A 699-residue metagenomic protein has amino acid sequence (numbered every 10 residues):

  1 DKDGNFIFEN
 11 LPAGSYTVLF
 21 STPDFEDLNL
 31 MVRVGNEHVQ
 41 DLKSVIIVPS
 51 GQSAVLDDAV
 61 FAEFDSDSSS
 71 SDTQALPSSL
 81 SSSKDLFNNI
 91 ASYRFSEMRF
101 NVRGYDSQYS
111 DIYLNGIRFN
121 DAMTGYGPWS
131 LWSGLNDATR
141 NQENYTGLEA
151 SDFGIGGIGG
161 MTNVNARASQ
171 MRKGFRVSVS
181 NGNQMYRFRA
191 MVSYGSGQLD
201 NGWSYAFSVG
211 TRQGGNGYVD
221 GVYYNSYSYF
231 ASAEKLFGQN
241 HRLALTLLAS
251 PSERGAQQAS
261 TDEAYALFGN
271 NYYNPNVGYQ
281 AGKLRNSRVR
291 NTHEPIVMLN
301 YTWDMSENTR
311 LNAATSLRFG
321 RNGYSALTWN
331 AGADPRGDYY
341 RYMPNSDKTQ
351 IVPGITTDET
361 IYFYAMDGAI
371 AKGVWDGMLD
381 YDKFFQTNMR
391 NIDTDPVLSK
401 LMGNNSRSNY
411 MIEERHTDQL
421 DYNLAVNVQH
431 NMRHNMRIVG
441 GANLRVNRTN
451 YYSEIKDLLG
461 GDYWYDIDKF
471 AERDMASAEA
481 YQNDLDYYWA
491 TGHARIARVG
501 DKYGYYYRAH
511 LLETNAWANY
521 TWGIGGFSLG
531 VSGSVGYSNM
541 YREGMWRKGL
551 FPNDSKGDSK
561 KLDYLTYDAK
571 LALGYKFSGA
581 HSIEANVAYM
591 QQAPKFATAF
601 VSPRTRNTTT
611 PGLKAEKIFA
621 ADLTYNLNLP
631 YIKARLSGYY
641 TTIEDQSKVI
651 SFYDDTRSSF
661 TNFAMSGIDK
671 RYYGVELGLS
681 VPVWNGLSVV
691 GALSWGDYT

Functional and structural regions predicted by a protein language model:
S44-P49, S70-L80, M98-N101, W129-S133 (+3 more regions): N-terminal periplasmic accessory domains that precede and gate Gram-negative outer-membrane beta-barrel machines
P77-R118: Extracytoplasmic beta-strand/coil segments of soluble accessory domains associated with Gram-negative outer-membrane
N88-I90, I117-L148, V164-R167: Short acidic/polar hinge/loop motifs at secondary-structure boundaries that mediate gating or recognition
E149-S151, M161-G197, V209-G221, A509: Short strand-turn segments of transmembrane beta-barrel domains in outer membranes, especially the first one or two
E234, R242-N300, G323-E413, A478-R498 (+1 more regions): Acidic/polar loop-and-plug regions of large Gram-negative outer-membrane beta-barrel proteins
E253-G255, A259-A264, D484-I496, N539-F551 (+4 more regions): Surface-exposed extracellular loop regions of Gram-negative outer-membrane beta-barrel proteins, predominantly
N409-M411, R437-S578: Signature of Gram-negative outer-membrane beta-barrel scaffolds
Y640-T642, F663-T699: Gram-negative outer-membrane beta-barrel transporters
